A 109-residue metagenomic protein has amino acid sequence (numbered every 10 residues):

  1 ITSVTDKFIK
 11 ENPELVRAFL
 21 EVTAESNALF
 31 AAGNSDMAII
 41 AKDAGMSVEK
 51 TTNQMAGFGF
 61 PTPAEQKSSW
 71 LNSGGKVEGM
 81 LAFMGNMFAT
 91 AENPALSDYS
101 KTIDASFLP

Functional and structural regions predicted by a protein language model:
I1-E14: A bilobed periplasmic-binding-protein/Venus flytrap-type ligand-binding module shared by bacterial periplasmic
T5, L20, K50, E92-N93 (+1 more regions): Homeobox/homeodomain signature
D6, F60-T62, Y99: Extracytoplasmic/periplasmic mature domains of Sec-exported, cell-envelope-associated bacterial proteins
E11-A89: Secondary-structure end/capping motifs
E78-P109: Conserved C-terminal helix/tail region of periplasmic/extracytoplasmic solute-binding proteins
